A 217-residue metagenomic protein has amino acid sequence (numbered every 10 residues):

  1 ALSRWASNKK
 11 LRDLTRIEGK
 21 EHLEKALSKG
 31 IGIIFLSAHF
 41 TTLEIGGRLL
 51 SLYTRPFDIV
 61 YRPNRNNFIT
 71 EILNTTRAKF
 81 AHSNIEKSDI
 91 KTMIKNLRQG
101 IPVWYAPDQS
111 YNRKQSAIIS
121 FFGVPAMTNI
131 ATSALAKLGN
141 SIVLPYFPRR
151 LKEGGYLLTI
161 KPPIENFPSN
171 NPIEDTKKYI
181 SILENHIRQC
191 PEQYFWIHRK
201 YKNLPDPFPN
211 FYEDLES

Functional and structural regions predicted by a protein language model:
A1-S37, I72-T75, A81: Membrane-anchoring hydrophobic helices of lipid-metabolizing enzymes
L2-S7, R16-G19, T42-G47, S120-V124 (+3 more regions): Generic structural "secondary-structure junction" signal
T15, H39, N66, P125 (+1 more regions): Charged, low-complexity surface patches
I17-K20, T42-G47, P63-R65, W104-A106 (+1 more regions): Short hydrophobic/aromatic-rich motifs at helix boundaries and adjacent loops
E18, V60, K161: Residues in well-ordered beta-strands of folded domains
E24-K29, L52-R55, S88-S217: Non-catalytic C-terminal accessory region of glycerolipid acyltransferases and related lyso-lipid remodeling enzymes
K29-S88, Q99, S110-S120: Catalytic core of membrane glycerolipid acyltransferases/transacylases, capturing the structured, soluble-facing
